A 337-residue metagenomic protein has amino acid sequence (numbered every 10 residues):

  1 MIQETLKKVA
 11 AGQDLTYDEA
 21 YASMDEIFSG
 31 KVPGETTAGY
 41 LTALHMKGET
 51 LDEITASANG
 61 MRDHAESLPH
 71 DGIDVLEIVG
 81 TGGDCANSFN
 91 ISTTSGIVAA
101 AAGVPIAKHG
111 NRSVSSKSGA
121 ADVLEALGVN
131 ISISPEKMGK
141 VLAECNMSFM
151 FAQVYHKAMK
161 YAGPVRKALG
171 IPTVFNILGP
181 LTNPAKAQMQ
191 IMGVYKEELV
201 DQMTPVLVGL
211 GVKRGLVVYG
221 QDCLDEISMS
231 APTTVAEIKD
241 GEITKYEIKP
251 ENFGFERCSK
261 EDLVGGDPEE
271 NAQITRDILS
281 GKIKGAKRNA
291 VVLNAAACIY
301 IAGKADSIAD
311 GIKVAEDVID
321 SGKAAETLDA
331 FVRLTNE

Functional and structural regions predicted by a protein language model:
M1, V9-T55, D63-H70, A290: N-terminal glycine-rich anion-binding loops that anchor highly charged ligand groups
M1-A11, V75-V79, A107: N-terminal small/glycine-rich loop or linker at the start of catalytic domains across soluble metabolic enzymes
E4, K8, L15, D63-E66 (+4 more regions): Glycine-rich anion-binding loops and their surrounding alpha/beta cores
A10, L41-H45, E77-G82, C298: Short glycine-rich or small-residue beta-strand-to-loop segments that form or flank ligand, phosphate, metal/Fe-S
T36-T37, A107-H109, V217: Short beta-strand segments at enzyme active-site cores
G39, T94-V98, A290, N294-A297: Short amphipathic alpha-helical face segments that pack within enzyme cores and frequently flank/anchor catalytic
L41, F89-C145: A glycine-rich phosphate/pyrophosphate-binding beta-strand-loop-alpha-helix module
G48-V114: Active-site cofactor/substrate anionic-group-binding motifs, chiefly glycine- and Lys/Arg-rich phosphate-binding loops
